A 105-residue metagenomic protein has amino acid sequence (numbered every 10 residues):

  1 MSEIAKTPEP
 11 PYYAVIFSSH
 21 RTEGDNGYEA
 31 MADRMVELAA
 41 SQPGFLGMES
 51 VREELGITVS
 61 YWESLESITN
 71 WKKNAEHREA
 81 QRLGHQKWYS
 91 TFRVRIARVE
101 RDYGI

Functional and structural regions predicted by a protein language model:
M1-G56, L65-K73, Y89-I105: Short S/T/G/P-rich N-terminal loop/turn motif that feeds into the first structured element of a domain
A80-K87: C-terminal structural segments of small proteins and small subunits
